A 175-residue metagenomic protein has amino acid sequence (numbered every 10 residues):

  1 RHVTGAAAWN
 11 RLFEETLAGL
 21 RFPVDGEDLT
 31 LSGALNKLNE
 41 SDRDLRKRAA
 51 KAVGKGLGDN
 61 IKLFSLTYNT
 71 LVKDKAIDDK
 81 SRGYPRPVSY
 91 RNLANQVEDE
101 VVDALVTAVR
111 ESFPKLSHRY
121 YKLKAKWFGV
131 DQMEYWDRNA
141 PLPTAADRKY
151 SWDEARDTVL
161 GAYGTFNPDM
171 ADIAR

Functional and structural regions predicted by a protein language model:
R1-A104, A108-K115, R148, D153-R175: His/Asp/Glu-rich acidic catalytic environments and adjacent acidic regulatory segments
R119-P168: Long, K/E/R/D-enriched contiguous segments that form extended
